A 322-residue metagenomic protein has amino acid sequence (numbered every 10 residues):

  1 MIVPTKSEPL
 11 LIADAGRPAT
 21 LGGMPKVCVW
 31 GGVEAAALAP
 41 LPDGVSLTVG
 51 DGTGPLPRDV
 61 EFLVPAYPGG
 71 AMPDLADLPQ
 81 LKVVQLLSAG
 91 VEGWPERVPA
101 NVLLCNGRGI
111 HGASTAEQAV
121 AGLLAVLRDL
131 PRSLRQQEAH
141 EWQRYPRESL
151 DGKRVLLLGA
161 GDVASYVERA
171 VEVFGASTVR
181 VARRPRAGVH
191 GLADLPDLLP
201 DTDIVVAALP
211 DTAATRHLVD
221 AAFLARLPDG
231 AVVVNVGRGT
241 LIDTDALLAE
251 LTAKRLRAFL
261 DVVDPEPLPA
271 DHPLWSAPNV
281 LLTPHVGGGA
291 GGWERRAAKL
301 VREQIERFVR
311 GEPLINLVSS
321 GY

Functional and structural regions predicted by a protein language model:
M1-F62: N-terminal glycine-/charge-rich "phosphate-binding" loop or analogous flexible N-terminal tail
V3-P4, C105-I110, S114-Q118, E266-Y322: C-terminal helix-to-coil terminal segments
T48-R58, M72-P73, A187-D201: Short acidic low-complexity segments
E61-L134: Phosphate/diphosphate ligand-binding glycine-rich loop within oxidoreductases
Q118, G122-P146, E294-R296, L300-V301 (+1 more regions): A charged, well-structured terminal subsegment
S133-Y166, A193: Glycine-rich NAD(P)-binding loop of Rossmann-like domains
V173-G188: NAD(P)-binding Rossmann-fold cofactor-contacting core
R184-P273: Rossmann-like adenosine-cofactor binding region
